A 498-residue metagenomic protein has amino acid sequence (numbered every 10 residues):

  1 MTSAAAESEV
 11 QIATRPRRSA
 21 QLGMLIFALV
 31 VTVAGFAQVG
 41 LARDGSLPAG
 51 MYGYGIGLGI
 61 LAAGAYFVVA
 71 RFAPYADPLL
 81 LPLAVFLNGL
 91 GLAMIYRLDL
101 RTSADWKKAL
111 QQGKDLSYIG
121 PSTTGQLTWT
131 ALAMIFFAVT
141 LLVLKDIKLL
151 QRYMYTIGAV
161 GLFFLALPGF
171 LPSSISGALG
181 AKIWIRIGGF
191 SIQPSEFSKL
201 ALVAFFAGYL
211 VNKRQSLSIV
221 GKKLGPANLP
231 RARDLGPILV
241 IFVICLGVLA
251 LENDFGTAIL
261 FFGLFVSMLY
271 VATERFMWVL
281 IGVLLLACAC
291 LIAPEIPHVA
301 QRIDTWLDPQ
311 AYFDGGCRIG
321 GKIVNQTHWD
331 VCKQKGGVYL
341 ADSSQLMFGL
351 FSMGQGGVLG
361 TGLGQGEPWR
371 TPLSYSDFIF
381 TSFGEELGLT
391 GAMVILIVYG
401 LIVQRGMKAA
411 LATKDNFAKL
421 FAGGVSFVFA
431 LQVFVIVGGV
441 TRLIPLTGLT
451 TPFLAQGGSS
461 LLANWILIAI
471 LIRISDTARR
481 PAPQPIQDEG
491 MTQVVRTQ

Functional and structural regions predicted by a protein language model:
T2-R15, L41-G50: Non-catalytic accessory regions used for complex assembly or targeting
A4-I12, V33-A34, V435-Q498: A juxtamembrane structural motif centered on a specific transmembrane helix
S8-A28, A76: N-terminal membrane topogenic signal
L22-G35, G57-L58: The first (N-terminal) embedded transmembrane alpha-helix
F36-D44, R97-D99, T441: Juxtamembrane "helix-exit" motif on the non-cytosolic side of transmembrane helices
P48-T102, K107-A341, T381-G439, I466-I470 (+1 more regions): Hydrophobic alpha-helical transmembrane segments of multi-pass inner membrane proteins, especially in bacterial systems
D254-I259, L359-L363, Y375-S376, M393 (+3 more regions): Transmembrane helix boundary and interhelical junction motifs in multipass membrane proteins
L340, M347-T390: Long extracytoplasmic/lumenal interhelical loops at the membrane interface of multi-pass membrane proteins
